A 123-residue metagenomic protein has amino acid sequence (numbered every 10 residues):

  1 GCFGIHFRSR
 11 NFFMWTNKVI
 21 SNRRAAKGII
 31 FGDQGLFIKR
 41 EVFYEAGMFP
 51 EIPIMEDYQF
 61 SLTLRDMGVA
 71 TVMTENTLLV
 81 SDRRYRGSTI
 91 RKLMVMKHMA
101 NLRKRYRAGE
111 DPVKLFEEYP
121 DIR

Functional and structural regions predicted by a protein language model:
G1-F13, L79: Short beta-strand-to-loop element that shapes/binds the nucleotide-sugar donor at the catalytic cleft/hinge
W15-A26: Short, glycine-/aromatic-enriched active-site segment of Class I SAM-dependent methyltransferases
I29, L36, T71-V72: Residues that recognize and position ribonucleotide moieties
G32-G47: Conserved nucleotide-sugar donor-binding and metal-coordinating catalytic region shared by glycosyltransferases
L36, I54-S61: Conserved glycosyltransferase catalytic-site signature
E41-E45, T77, R84: Short, well-ordered alpha-helical scaffold segment located in the soluble/lumenal catalytic or ligand-binding core
P50-I52, L62-L79: Catalytic donor-sugar/metal-binding loop of nucleotide-sugar-dependent glycosyltransferases
T89-E118: Catalytic core of nucleotide-sugar-dependent glycosyltransferases
